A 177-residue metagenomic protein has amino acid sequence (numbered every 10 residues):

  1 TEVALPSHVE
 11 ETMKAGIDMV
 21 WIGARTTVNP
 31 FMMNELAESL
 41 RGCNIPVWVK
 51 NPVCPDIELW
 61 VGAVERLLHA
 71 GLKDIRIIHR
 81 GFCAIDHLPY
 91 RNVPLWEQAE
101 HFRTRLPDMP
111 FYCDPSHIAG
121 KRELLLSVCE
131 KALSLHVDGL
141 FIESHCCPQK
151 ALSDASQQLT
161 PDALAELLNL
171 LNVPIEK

Functional and structural regions predicted by a protein language model:
T1-T12, G62-R66, N172-K177: Electropositive, surface-exposed helix/loop patches at the edges of structured domains that serve as adaptable
T1-W21, N29-M32: N-terminal active-site wall of soluble small-molecule enzyme domains
V3, A24, N51: Conserved residues at beta->alpha junctions
A15-G23, C129, P161, A165: Short, electropositive alpha-helical surface patch
M19-P30, L135-Q157: Glycine-rich phosphate-binding active-site loops on the catalytic face of alpha/beta enzymes
A24, V28, P55, Y90-P94 (+2 more regions): Alpha-helix N-cap and loop-to-helix initiation/capping positions
M32-C147: Catalytic alpha/beta core domains of metabolic enzymes, predominantly
S39, C146-K177: C-terminal helical cap(s) of enzyme catalytic domains, especially alpha/beta-barrels
